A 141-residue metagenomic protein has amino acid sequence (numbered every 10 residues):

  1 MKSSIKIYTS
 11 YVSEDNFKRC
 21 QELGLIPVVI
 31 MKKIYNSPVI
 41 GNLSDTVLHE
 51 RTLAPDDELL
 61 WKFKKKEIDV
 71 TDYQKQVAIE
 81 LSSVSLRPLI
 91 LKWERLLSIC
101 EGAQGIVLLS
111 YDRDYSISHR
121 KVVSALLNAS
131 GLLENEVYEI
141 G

Functional and structural regions predicted by a protein language model:
M1-G141: Residues lining hydrophobic/aromatic ligand-binding pockets adjacent to catalytic sites
